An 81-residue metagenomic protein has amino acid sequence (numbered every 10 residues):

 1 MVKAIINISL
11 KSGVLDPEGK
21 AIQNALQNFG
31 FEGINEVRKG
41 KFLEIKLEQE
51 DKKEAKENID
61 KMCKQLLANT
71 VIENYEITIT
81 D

Functional and structural regions predicted by a protein language model:
V2-F42, E48-D81: Long, contiguous binding/interaction regions
